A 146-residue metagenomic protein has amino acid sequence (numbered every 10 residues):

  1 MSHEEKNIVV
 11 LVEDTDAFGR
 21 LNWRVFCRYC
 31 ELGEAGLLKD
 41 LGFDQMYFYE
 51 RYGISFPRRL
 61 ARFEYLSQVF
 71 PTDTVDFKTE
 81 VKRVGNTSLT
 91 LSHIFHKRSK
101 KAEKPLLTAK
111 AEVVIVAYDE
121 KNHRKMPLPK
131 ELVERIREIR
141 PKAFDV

Functional and structural regions predicted by a protein language model:
M1-K6, V69-T74, K82-V146: HotDog/MaoC-like acyl-thioester-processing domains
M1-R59, Y118-V146: Hot-dog-fold acyl-thioester-processing enzymes
D16, R20-C27, E31-A35, E64 (+2 more regions): Residue-level signal for functionally critical sites in structured catalytic/ligand-binding pockets
L38-T90, L106-K110: Hydrophobic beta-strand-centered segment that forms part of the acyl-chain substrate-binding groove
